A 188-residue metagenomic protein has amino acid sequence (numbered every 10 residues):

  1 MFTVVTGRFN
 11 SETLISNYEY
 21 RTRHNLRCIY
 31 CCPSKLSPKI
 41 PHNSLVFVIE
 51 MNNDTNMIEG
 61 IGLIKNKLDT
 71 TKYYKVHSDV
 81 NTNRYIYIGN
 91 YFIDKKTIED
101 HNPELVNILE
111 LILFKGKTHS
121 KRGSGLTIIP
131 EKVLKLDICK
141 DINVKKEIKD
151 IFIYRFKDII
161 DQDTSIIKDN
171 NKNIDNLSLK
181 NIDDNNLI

Functional and structural regions predicted by a protein language model:
M1-H42: Short N-terminal edge-element motif at the start of the domain
S34-L36, I49, T71-Y73, F114: Intrinsically disordered, low-complexity boundary segments flanking structured domains
P41, N56-E59: Short glycine/proline-enriched turns and hinge-like loops at secondary-structure junctions
I49-E50, K65: Short His-Asn-centered micro-motif
E50-N56: Short, charged beta-turn/beta-strand-edge "cap" motif at the junction between a beta-strand and an adjacent loop
I58-K67: Short beta-strand-centered aromatic/proline hotspots
K72-I188: Contiguous surface segments at macromolecular interaction interfaces
